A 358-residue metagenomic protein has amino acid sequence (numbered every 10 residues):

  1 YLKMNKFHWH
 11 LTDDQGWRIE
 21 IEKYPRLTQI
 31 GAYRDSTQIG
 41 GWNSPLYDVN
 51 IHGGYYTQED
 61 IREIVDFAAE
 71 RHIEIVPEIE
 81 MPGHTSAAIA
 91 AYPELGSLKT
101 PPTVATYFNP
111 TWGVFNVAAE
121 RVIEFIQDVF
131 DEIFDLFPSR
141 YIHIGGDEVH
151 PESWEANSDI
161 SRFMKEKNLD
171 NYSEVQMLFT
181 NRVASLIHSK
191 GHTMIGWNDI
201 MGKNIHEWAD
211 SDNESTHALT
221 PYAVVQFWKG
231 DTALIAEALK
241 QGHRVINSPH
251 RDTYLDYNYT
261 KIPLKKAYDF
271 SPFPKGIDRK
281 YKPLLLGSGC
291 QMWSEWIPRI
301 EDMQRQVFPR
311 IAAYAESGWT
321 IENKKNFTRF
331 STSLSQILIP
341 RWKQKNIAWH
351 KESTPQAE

Functional and structural regions predicted by a protein language model:
Y1, D13-E70, T85-E124, E152-S173 (+1 more regions): Aromatic- and acidic-residue-enriched carbohydrate-binding clefts of CAZyme catalytic domains
Y1-K3, F7-H8, I61-R71, Q127-I142: Short amphipathic alpha-helices and their capping/turn segments at secondary-structure boundaries
K3-N5, A69-I73, P138-I142, H188-T193 (+3 more regions): Short, well-ordered coil/turn segments that N-cap beta-strands
L11-Q15, K23, I79-T85, E148-H150 (+4 more regions): Active-site-proximal loop/turn and secondary-structure-junction residues that shape catalytic pockets, frequently
G54, F115-I123, L169-M177, K190 (+5 more regions): Hydrophobic alpha-helical scaffolding
E124-Q127, D131, D135-H143, H150-T220 (+1 more regions): Gly/Pro-rich turn-and-neighbor structural signature
M194-E358: Flexible, acidic glycine-rich loops studded with aromatic residues
